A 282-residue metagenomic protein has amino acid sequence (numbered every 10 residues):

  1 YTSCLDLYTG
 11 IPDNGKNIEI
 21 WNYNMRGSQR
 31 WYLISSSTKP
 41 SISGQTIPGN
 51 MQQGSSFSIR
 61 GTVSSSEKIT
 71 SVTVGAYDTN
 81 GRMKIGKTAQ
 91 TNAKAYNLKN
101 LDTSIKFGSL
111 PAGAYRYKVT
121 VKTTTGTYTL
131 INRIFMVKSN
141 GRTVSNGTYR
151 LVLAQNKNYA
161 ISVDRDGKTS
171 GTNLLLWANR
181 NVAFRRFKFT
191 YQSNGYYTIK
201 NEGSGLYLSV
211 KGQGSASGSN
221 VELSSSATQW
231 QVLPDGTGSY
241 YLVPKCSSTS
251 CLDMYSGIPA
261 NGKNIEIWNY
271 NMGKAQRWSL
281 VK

Functional and structural regions predicted by a protein language model:
Y1-S36, G141-K282: Lectin-like carbohydrate-binding module/patch detector with strong preference for beta-trefoil
S36-F57, S139: Short, compositionally biased P/S/T/A/G/V-rich stretches that sit at domain boundaries
I59-S65: Aromatic/hydrophobic beta-strand junction motif of beta-rich domains
M83-Y96, R133: Solvent-exposed serine/threonine-rich low-complexity stretches and specific carbohydrate-binding patches
K94-S104: Aromatic sugar-binding surface patches on proteins that engage polysaccharides or sugar-phosphate polymers
F107-G113: Surface-exposed, short loops/turns at beta-strand junctions within beta-sandwich domains
